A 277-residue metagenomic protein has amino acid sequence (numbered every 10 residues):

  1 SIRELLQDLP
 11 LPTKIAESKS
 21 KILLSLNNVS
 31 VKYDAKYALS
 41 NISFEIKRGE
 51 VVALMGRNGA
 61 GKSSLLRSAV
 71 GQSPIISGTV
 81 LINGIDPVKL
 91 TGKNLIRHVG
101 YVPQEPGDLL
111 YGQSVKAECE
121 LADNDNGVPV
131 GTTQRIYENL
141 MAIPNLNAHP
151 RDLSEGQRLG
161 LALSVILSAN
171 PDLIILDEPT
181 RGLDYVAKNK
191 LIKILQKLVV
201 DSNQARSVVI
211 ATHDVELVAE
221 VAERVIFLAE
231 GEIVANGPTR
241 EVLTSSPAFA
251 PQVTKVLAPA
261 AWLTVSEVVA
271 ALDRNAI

Functional and structural regions predicted by a protein language model:
S1, E232-K255: Conserved beta-strand-loop-alpha-helix hinge in the C-terminal portion of ABC ATPase nucleotide-binding domains
S1-N27, F249-I277: ABC ATPase nucleotide-binding domains
M55-R57: The feature captures the beta-strand-to-loop junction immediately N-terminal to the Walker
V70: Helix-to-loop junction immediately C-terminal to a conserved catalytic motif
G78-D86, L95: Conserved ABC transporter NBD signature motif
V128-N145: Conserved ABC ATPase "signature" region
T212-H213: H-loop/switch region of ABC-family ATPase nucleotide-binding domains
